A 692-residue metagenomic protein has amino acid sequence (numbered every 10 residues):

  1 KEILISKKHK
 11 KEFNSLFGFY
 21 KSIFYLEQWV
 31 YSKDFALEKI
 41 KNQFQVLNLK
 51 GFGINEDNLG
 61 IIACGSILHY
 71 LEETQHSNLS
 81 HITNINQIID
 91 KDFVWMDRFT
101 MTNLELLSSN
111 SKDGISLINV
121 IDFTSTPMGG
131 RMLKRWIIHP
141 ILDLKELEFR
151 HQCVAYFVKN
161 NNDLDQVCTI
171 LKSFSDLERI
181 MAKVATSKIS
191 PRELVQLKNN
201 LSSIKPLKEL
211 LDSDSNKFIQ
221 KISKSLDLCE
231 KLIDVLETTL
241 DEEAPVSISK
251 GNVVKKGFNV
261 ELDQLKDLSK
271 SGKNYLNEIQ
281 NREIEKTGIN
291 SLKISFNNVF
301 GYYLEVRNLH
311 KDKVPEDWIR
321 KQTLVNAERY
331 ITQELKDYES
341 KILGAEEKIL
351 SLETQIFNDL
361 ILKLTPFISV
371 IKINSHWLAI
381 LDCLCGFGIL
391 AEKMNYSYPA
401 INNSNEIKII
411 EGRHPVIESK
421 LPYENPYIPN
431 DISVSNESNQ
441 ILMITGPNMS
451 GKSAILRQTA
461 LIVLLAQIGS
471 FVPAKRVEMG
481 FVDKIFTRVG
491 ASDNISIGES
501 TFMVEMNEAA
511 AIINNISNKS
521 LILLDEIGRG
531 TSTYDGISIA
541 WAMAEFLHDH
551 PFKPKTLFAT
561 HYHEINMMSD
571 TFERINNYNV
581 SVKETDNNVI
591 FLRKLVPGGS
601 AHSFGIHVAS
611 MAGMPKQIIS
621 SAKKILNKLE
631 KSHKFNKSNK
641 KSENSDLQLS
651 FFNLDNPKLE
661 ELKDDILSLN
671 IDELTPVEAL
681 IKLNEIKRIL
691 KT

Functional and structural regions predicted by a protein language model:
K1-Y156, D165, T169-K172, D176-A185 (+2 more regions): Charged catalytic and DNA/RNA-contacting regions of genome-maintenance and nucleic-acid-processing enzymes
E2-S6, E334-F367, F471-A474, E478 (+1 more regions): Conserved catalytic alpha/beta cores of large enzymes that bind or transform nucleotide phosphates and polynucleotides
H9-F13, D263, K270-S271, I289 (+7 more regions): C-terminal interaction appendages of subunits in large macromolecular complexes
D57, S125-T126, W136, R307-K336 (+5 more regions): ATPase nucleotide-binding head domains, primarily ABC-like/P-loop NTPase cores
P140, N160-D163, S190, G251-V254 (+8 more regions): Amphipathic alpha-helical coiled-coil segments and their boundaries
T186, S190, N200-S203, K256-G257 (+2 more regions): Charged, surface-exposed helical/loop "interaction arms" that form contiguous linear patches used for dimerization
L207, T239, V246, Y302-W318: Cytosolic, long alpha-helical scaffolding segments
